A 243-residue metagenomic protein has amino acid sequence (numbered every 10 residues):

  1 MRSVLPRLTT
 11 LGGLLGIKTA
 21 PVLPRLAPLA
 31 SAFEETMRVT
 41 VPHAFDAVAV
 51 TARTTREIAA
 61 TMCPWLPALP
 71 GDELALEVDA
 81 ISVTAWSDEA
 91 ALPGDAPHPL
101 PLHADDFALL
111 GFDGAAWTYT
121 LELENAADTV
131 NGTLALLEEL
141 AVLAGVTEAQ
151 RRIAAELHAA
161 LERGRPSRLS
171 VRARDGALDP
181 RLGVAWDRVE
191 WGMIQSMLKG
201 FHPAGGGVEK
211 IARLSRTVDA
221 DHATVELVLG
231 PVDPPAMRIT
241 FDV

Functional and structural regions predicted by a protein language model:
M1-F112: An N-terminal, globular interaction/scaffold subdomain
G12-G16, P67, G71, G94 (+10 more regions): Residue-identity detector for glycine
I17-T36, T55-A68, A96, L100-L102 (+2 more regions): Short, flexible domain-boundary/linker segments around small modular repeats
L23, T51, T133, V146-T147 (+1 more regions): Alpha-helix initiation/capping motif
P42-A47, S82-T84, A115-E122, G176-A185 (+1 more regions): Glycine-rich, often proline-containing surface loops adjacent to acidic residues and nearby aromatics that form
R53-R56, W86-P93, E122-A127, V184-R188 (+1 more regions): Secondary-structure transition/turn motif
C63-S167: Long, acidic/polar, low-complexity amphipathic helices and coiled-coil-like
Q150-V243: A contiguous, surface-oriented mixed alpha/beta subdomain in the mid-to-C-terminal portion of proteins that forms
